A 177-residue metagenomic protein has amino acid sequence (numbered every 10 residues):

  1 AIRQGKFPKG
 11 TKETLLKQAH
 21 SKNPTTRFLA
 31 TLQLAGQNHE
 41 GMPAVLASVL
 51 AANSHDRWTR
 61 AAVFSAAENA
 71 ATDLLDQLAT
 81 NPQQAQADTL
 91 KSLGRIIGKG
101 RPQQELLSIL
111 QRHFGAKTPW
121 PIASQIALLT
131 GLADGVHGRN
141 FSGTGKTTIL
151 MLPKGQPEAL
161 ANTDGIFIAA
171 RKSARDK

Functional and structural regions predicted by a protein language model:
A1-K177: Long, ordered, helix-rich scaffold segments
